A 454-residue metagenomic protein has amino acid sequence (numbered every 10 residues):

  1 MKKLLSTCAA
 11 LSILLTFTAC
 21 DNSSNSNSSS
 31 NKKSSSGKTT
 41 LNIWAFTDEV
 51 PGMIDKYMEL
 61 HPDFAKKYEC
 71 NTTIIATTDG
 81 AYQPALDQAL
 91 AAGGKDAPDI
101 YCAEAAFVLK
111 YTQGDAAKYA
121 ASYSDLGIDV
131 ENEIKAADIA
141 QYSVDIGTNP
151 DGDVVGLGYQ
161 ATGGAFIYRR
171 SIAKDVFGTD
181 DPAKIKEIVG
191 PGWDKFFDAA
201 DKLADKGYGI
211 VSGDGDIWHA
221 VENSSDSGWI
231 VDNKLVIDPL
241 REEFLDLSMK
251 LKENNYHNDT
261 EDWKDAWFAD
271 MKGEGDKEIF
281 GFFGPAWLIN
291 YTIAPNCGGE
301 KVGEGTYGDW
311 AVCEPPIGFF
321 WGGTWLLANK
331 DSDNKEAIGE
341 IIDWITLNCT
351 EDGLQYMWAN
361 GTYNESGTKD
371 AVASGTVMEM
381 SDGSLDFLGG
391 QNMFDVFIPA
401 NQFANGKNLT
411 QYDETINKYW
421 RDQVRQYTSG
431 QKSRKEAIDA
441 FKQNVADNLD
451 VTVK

Functional and structural regions predicted by a protein language model:
L5-L11, L15-A116, N132, C349 (+3 more regions): Conserved N-terminal structural module of periplasmic/extracytoplasmic solute-binding proteins
N42-A45, T73-I75, D99-A103, G156-Y159 (+5 more regions): Structural recognition of the beta-strand scaffold that forms the well-ordered cores of secreted hydrolase catalytic
P51-E59, V108-K110, I217, N223-S224 (+1 more regions): Extracytoplasmic/periplasmic substrate-binding proteins
K66-Y68, A91-G94, G299-K369, D422 (+1 more regions): Extracytoplasmic/periplasmic substrate-recognition and gating elements
Q83-A97, Q113-G114, A173, F197-K202 (+3 more regions): Short helices/loops that flank or line small-molecule/ion binding pockets
C102-A165, G303-E314: Hinge/lid segment of periplasmic solute-binding proteins
S124, E131-I134, V144-I217, W229-D262 (+2 more regions): Helix-loop-helix "hinge/cap" segment bordering the ligand-binding cleft or interdomain interface
Y356-Q426, K454: Long, aromatic- and glycine/proline-rich binding clefts that accommodate carbohydrate-like moieties
